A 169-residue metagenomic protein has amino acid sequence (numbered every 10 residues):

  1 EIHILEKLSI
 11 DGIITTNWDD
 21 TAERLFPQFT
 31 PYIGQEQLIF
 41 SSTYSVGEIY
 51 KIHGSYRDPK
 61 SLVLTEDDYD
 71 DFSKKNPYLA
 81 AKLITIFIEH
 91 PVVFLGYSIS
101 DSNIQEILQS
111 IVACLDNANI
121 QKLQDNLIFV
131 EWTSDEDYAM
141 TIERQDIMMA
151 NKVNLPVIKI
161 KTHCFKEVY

Functional and structural regions predicted by a protein language model:
E1, F72, S100-I104: Phosphate/oxyanion-binding active-site loops and adjacent basic polyanion-contact surfaces
E1-S41, P59, V63, D71: Active-site periphery "cap/insert" segments of enzyme catalytic domains
S9, I13, D70, K74 (+2 more regions): Generic amphipathic alpha-helical segments used as scaffolds and interaction surfaces in large, multi-domain proteins
G12-T16, K51, F94, F129: A structural signal for short, well-ordered beta-strand segments and their strand-loop junctions that often border
D19-T21, S55-R57, S98-S100, D135: Short, solvent-exposed loop/turn segments at secondary-structure junctions
F29-T30, L38-S45, A80-V93, S98-Y169: SIR2/sirtuin-family catalytic core signature
V46-F72: A charged nuclease-like catalytic/ligand-binding cleft shared by nucleic-acid processing domains
E66-L83, S110: Active-site glycine-rich loop that binds ribose-phosphate moieties when present
